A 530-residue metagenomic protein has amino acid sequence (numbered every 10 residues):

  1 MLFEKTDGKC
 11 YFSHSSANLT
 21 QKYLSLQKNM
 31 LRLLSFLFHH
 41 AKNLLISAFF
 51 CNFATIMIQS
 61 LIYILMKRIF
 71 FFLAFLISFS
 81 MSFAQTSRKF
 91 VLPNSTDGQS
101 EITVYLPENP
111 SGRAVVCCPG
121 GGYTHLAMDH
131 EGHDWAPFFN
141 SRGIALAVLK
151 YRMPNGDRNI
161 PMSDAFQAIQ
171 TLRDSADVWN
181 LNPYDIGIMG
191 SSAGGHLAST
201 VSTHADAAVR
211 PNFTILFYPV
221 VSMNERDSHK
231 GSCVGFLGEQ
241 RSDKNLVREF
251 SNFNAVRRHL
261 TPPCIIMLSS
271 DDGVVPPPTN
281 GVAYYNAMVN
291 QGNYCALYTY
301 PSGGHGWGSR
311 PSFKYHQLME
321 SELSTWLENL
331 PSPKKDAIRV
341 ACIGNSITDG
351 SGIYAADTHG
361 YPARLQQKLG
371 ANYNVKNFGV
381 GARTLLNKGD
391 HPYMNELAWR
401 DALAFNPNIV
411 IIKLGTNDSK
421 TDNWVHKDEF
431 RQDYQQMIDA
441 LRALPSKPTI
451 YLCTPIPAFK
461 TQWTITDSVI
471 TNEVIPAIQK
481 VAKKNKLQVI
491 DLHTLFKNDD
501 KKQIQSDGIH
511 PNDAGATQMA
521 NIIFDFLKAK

Functional and structural regions predicted by a protein language model:
A127-D134, A147-P183, P311-L318: Catalytic nucleophile-loop/oxyanion-hole region of alpha/beta-hydrolase and closely related hydrolase-like folds
Q167-S232, V247: Primarily recognizes the serine-hydrolase "nucleophile elbow" in alpha/beta-hydrolase and SGNH/GDSL folds
K230, D336-C342, I347-Q435, H510: Conserved SGNH/GDSL esterase-like catalytic core that processes O-acyl groups on lipids and polysaccharides
I266-L268, D272: Short beta-strand/loop motif that positions the catalytic acidic residue of the alpha/beta-hydrolase fold
G273-N280: Conserved alpha/beta-hydrolase "acid-adjacent" motif
V282-K334, D513: C-terminal catalytic histidine-bearing segment of alpha/beta-hydrolase fold enzymes
G304-R310, I353, I456-K530: Catalytic His-Asp segment of secreted/periplasmic serine-dependent ester chemistry enzymes
K413-N417, D439-N472: Active-site segments of SGNH/GDSL-like serine hydrolases that catalyze O-acetyl group transfer/hydrolysis on lipids
